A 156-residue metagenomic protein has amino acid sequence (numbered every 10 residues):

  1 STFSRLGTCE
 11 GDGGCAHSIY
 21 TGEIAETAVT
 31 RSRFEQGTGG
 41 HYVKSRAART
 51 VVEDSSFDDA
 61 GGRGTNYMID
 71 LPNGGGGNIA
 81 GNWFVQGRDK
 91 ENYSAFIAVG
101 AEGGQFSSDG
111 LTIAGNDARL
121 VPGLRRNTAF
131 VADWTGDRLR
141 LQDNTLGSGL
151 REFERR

Functional and structural regions predicted by a protein language model:
S1-C9, I24-H41, A47-G61, G75-D89 (+2 more regions): Right-handed parallel beta-helix
E10-G22, Q36-Y42, G62-L71, N92-G104 (+1 more regions): Extracellular beta-strand/beta-solenoid scaffold signature
R126-R156: Leucine-rich solenoid repeat scaffolds
